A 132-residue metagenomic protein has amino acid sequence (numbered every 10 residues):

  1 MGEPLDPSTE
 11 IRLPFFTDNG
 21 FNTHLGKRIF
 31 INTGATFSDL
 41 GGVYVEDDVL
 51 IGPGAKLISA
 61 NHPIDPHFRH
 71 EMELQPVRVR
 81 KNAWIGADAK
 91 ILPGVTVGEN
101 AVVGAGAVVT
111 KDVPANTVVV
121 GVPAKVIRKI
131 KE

Functional and structural regions predicted by a protein language model:
M1-D6: Non-catalytic accessory segments flanking enzyme active sites
F15-L25, F30-T96, V122-A124, R128-E132: Flexible, glycine/small-residue-enriched loop-and-beta-strand segment within the central core of proteins
P93-T96, N100-V108, P114-N116: A generic "structured core" feature
V119: Conserved active-site beta-strand element of glycosyltransferases/polysaccharide synthases
